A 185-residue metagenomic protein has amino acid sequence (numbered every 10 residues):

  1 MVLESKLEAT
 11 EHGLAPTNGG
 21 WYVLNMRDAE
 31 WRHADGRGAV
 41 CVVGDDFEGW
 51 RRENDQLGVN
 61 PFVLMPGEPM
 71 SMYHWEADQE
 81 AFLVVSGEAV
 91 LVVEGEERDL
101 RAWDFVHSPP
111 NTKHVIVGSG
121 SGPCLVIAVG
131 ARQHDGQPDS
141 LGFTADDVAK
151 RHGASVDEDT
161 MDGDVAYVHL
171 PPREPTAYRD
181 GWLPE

Functional and structural regions predicted by a protein language model:
M1-Q56, K150-E185: A short, N-terminal "cap"/entry segment at the start of jelly-roll beta-barrel domains of the cupin/DSBH fold
C41-F47, N60-E76, P110: Conserved short histidine dyad/triad with adjacent acidic residue
R51-R52, S71-E76, V117-S119: Short histidine-centered beta-strand/loop micro-motifs that create catalytic or ligand/metal-coordination sites
Q56, P61-P66, H74-V92, G130-Q133: Short, conserved beta-strand element in jelly-roll/cupin
A81, G95-N111: Short acidic-glycine-tyrosine-enriched beta hairpin
V90, P110-G136: Ligand-binding loop in jelly-roll beta-barrel domains
A131-D162: Surface-exposed, gly/pro-biased binding rims or lids
